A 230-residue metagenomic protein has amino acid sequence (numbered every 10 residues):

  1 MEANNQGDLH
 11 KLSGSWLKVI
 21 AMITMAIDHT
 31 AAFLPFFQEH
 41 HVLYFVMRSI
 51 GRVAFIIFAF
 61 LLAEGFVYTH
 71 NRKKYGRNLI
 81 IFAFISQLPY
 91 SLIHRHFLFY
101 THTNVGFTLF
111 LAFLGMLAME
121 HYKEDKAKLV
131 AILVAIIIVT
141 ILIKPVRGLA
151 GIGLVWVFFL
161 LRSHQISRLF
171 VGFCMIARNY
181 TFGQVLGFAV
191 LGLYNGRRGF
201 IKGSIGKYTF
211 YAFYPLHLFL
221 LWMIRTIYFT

Functional and structural regions predicted by a protein language model:
M1-T230: Alpha-helical transmembrane segments and their immediate juxtamembrane cytosolic regions
